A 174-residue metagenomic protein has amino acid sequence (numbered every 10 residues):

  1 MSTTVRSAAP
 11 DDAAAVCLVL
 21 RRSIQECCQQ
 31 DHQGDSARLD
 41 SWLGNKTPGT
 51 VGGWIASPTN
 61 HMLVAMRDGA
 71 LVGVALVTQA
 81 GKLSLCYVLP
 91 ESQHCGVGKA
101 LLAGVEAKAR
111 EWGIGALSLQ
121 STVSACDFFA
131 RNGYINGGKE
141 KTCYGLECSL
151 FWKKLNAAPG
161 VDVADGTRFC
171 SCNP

Functional and structural regions predicted by a protein language model:
M1-A14, K154-P174: Conserved N-terminal entry element of GNAT/NAT acetyltransferase domains
S7-P10, L18-E91, L102-G104, K108 (+3 more regions): Acetyl-CoA-dependent GNAT
V64-M66, L150-K154: Short, well-ordered beta-strand micro-motif
G96: Glycine-rich phosphate-binding loop
A109-T122: Conserved GNAT acetyl-CoA-binding A-motif
S118-Q120, I135-W152: Conserved catalytic-core motifs of GNAT/GCN5-like acyltransferases
F129-A130, Y134: Conserved active-site tyrosine of GNAT-family acetyltransferases
